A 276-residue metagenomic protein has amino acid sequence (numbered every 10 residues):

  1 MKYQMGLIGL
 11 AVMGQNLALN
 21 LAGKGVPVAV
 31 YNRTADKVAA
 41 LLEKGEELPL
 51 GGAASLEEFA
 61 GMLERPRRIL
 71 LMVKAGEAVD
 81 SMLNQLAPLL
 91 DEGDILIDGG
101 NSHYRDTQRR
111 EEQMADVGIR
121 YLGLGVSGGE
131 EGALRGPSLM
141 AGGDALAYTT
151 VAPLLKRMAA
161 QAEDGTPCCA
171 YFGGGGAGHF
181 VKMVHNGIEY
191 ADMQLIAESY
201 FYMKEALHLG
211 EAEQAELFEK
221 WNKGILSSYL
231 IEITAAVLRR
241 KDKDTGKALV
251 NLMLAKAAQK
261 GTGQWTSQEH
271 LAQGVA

Functional and structural regions predicted by a protein language model:
M1-R68, G93, E130-A133: NAD(P)+-binding Rossmann beta1-loop-alpha1 motif at the extreme N-terminus of oxidoreductases
M5-G9, L96, Y121, M140: Short glycine-aspartate micro-motif
P27, R120, A276: Residue-level detector of anion-binding/catalytic polar loops
S55-L122: Rossmann-fold NAD(P) dinucleotide-binding segment
V79-N84, H103-A215, K223-L252: Rossmann-fold dinucleotide-binding core
V250, L254-A276: A conserved active-site cap/scaffold subdomain adjacent to cofactor or substrate pockets
